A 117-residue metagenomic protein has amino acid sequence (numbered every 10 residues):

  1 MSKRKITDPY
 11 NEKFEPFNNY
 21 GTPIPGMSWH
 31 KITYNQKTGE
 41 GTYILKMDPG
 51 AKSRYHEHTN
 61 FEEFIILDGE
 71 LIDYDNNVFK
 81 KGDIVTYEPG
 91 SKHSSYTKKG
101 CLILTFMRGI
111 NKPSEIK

Functional and structural regions predicted by a protein language model:
M1-G39: A short, N-terminal "cap"/entry segment at the start of jelly-roll beta-barrel domains of the cupin/DSBH fold
S28-H58, E88-K92: Conserved short histidine dyad/triad with adjacent acidic residue
P49, H58-Y74: Glycine- and acidic-residue-biased ligand/ion/polar-headgroup-sensing regions
E57-T59, N77-V78, T97-K99: Short glycine/proline-enriched turns and hinge-like loops at secondary-structure junctions
D73-H93: Short acidic-glycine-tyrosine-enriched beta hairpin
P89-S114: Ligand-binding loop in jelly-roll beta-barrel domains
